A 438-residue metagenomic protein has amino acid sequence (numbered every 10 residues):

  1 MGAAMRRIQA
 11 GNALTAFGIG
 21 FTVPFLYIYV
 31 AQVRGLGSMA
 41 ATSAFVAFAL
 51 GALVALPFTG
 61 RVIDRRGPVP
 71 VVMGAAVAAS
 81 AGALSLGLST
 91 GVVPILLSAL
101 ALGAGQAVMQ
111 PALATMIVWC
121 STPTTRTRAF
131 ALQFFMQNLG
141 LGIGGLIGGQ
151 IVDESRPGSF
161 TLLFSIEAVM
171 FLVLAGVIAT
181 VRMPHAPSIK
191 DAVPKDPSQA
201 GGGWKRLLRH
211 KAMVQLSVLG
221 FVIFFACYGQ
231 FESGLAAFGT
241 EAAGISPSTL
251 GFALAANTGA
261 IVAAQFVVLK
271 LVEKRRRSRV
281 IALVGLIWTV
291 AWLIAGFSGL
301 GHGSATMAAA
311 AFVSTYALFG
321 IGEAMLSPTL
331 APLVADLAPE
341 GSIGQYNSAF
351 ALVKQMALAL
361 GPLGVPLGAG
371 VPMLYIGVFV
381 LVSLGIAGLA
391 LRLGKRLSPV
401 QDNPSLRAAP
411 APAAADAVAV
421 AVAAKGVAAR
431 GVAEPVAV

Functional and structural regions predicted by a protein language model:
M1-A49, V214-L254: Helix-loop boundary and gating motifs at the non-cytosolic
M1-M5, M183-L219, A409-A414: Juxtamembrane intracellular "pre-TM" segments in multi-pass secondary transporters
G35, G67, L88-V93, S298-G299: Helix-breaking motifs and short loop linkers at transmembrane-helix boundaries and internal kinks in secondary membrane
L53-T90: Conserved MFS/SLC helix-loop-helix module at the cytosolic interface between two early adjacent transmembrane helices
A55-G67, V152, A263-S278: Helix-to-loop junctions at the C-terminal end of transmembrane segments in multipass secondary transporters
P70-S85, R279-A295: Structural signature of the two symmetry-related core transmembrane helices
S98-Q137: Cytoplasmic helix-loop-helix junction between adjacent transmembrane helices in 12-TM secondary transporters
L162-A179, I376-R392: Symmetry-related core transmembrane helices of the 12-TM Major Facilitator Superfamily/SLC fold
